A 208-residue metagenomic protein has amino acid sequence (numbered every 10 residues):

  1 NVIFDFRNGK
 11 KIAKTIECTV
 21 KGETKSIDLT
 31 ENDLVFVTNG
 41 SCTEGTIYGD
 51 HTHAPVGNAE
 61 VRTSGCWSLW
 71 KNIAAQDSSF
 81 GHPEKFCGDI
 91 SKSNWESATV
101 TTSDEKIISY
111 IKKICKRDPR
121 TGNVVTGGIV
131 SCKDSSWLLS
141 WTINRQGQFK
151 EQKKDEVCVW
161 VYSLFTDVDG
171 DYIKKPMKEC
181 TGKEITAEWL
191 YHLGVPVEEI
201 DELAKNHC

Functional and structural regions predicted by a protein language model:
N1-E23: A conserved short coil-to-beta-strand element within the FAD-binding core of flavoproteins
G22-L34: Core beta-strand elements of the Rossmann-like FAD/NAD(P) dinucleotide-binding domain in flavoenzyme oxidoreductases
N32-N39, T43-C208: C-terminal segments that line or cap access tunnels to active or ligand-binding sites in enzymes and enzyme-associated
